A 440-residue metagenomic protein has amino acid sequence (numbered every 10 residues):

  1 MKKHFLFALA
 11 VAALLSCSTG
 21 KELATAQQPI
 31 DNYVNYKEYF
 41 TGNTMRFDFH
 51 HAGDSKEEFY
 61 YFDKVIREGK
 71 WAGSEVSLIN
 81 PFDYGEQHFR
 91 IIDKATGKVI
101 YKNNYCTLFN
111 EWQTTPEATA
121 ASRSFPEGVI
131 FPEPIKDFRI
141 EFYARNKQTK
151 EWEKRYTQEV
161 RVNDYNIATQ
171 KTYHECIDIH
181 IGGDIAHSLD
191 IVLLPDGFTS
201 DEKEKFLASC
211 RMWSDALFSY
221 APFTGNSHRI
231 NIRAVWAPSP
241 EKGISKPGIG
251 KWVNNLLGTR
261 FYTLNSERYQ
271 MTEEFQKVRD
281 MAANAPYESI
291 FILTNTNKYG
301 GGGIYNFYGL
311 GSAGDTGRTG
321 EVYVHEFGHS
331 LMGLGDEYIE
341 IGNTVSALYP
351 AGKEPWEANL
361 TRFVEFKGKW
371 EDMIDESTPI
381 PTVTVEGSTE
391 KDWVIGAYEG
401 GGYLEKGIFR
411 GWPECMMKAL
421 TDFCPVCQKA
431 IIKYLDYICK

Functional and structural regions predicted by a protein language model:
M1-Q28: Bacterial Sec-dependent N-terminal signal peptides
D31-Y33, F40-F59, Y338-K440: Replace "(M1/M4/M9/M12/WLM)" with "(e.g., M1/M4/M8/M9/M12/M26/WLM)" and add "not limited to" to clarify scope
K37-Y165: Beta-strand-enriched, solvent-exposed domains that form extended recognition/catalytic surfaces
N166-A221, A234-I244: Fold-level signature of zinc-dependent metallopeptidase catalytic domains
G197-S200, P238-K242, T296-G300, G317-R318 (+3 more regions): Solvent-exposed loop/turn segments at secondary-structure junctions within structured extracellular/periplasmic domains
K203-F206, G301-E326: Short pre-active-site segment immediately N-terminal to the catalytic Zn-binding motif
R229-Y305: Active-site-proximal segments of metallohydrolase catalytic domains
F327-N343: Catalytic Zn2+-binding segment of zinc metalloproteases
